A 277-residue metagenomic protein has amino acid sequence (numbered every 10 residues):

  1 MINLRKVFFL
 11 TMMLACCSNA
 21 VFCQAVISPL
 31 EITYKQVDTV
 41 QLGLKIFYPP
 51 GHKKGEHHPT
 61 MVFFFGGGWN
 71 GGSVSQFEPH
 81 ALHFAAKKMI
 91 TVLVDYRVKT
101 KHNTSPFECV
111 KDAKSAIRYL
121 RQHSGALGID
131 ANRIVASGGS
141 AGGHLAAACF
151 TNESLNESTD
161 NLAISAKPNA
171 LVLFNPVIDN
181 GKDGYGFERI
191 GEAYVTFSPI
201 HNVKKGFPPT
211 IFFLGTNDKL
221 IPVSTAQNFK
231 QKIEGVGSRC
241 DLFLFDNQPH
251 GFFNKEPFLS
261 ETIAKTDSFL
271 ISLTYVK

Functional and structural regions predicted by a protein language model:
M1-I27: Bacterial Sec-dependent N-terminal signal peptides
C23-E56: N-terminal cap/lid segment of alpha/beta-hydrolase-fold proteins
K45, V223, Q227-K230, E234-K277: C-terminal catalytic histidine-bearing segment of alpha/beta-hydrolase fold enzymes
E56-G67: Short beta-strand element of the alpha/beta-hydrolase
V74-L93: Short amphipathic alpha-helix adjacent to the substrate-entry channel of hydrolases
S75, S115-G186, Y194-V195, P199: Primarily recognizes the serine-hydrolase "nucleophile elbow" in alpha/beta-hydrolase and SGNH/GDSL folds
T104-G125, A264: Alpha/beta-hydrolase active-site loop
F212-L214, D218: Short beta-strand/loop motif that positions the catalytic acidic residue of the alpha/beta-hydrolase fold
